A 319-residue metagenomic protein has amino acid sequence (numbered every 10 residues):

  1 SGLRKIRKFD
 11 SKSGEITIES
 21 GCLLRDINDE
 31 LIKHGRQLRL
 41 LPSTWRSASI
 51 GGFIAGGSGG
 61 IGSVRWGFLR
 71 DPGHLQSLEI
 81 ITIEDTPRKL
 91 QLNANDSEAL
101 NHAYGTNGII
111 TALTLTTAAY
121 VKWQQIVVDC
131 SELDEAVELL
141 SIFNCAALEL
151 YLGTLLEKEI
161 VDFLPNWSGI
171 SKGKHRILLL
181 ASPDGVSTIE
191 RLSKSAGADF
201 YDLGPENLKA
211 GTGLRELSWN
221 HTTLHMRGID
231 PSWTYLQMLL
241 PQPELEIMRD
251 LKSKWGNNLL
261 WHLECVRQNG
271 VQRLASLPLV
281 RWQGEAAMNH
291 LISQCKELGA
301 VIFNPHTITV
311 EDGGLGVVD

Functional and structural regions predicted by a protein language model:
S1-I6, T17-I18, L38-R39: Glycine-rich N-terminal segment of FAD-binding domains in flavoprotein oxidoreductases, spanning the beta-loop-helix
I6-D10, I50-G51, F163, A210-T212: Short, charged, surface-exposed secondary-structure boundary motifs
R7, L24-R25, D29-E149, G153-T154: FAD-binding subdomain of flavoenzyme oxidoreductases
S11-K12, T82-D85, G270-V271: Short acidic-glycine loop/turn motifs at beta-strand connectors
T17, E79, K89, I110 (+3 more regions): Structured core elements
G21: Extended, alpha-helix-rich binding/interface surfaces that flank or overlap catalytic cores and mediate recognition
A94, V317-D319: Charged helix-capping and loop-helix junction motifs
S141-Q294, L298-D312, G316-V317: C-terminal substrate-recognition/cap domain of FAD-linked oxidoreductases
